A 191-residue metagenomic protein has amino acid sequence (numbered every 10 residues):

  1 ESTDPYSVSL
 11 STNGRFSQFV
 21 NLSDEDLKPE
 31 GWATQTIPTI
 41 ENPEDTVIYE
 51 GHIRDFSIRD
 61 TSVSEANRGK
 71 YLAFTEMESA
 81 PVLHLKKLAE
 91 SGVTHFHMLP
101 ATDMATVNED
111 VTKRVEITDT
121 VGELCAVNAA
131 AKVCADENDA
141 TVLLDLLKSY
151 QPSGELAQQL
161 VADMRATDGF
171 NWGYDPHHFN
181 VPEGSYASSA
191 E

Functional and structural regions predicted by a protein language model:
E1-S189: N-terminal structural segment of carbohydrate-active enzymes
